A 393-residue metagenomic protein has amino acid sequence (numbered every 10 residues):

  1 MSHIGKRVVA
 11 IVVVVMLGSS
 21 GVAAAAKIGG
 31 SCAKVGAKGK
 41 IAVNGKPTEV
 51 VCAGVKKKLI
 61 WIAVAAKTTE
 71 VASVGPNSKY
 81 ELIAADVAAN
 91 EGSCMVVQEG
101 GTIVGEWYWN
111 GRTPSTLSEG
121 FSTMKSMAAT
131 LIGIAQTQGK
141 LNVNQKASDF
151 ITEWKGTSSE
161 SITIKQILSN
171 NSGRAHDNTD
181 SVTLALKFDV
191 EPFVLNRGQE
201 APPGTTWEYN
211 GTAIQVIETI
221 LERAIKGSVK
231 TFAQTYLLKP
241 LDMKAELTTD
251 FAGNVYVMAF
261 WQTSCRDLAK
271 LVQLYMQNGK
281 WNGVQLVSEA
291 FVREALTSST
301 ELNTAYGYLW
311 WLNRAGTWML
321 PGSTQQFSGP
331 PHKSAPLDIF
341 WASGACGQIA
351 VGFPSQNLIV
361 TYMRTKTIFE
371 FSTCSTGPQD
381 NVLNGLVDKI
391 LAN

Functional and structural regions predicted by a protein language model:
S2-S73: Polybasic, low-complexity, intrinsically disordered segments
L82-R112, A350-F353, N357-T361: A short, well-structured edge-of-sheet supersecondary motif
G101, S118-N144, I167, I217-L221 (+1 more regions): Active-site SXXK
T102-W107, S148, D177-P203, G227-E246: Short, charged, amphipathic alpha-helices and their helix-cap/turn boundaries
E119, T137-S172, N196, I225-T263: Active-site helix/loop module of the DD-peptidase/beta-lactamase fold, centered on the serine-lysine SxxK catalytic
A213-I220, A259-K280, Q348-R364: Active-site-proximal alpha-helical segments within enzyme catalytic domains
A245, S298-I359: Active-site Gly/Thr loop motif
A342-N393: Structured C-terminal helix/loop/strand segments within mature extracytoplasmic catalytic/sensor domains
